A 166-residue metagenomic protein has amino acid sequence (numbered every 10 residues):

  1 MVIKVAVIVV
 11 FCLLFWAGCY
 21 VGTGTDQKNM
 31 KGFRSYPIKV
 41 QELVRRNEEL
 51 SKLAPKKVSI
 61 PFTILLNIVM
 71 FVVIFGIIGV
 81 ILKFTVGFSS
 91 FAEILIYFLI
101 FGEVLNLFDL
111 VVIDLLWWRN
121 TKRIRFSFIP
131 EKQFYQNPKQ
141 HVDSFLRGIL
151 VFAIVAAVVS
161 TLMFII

Functional and structural regions predicted by a protein language model:
M1-A92, I96-I166: Juxtamembrane/disordered regions of integral membrane proteins
